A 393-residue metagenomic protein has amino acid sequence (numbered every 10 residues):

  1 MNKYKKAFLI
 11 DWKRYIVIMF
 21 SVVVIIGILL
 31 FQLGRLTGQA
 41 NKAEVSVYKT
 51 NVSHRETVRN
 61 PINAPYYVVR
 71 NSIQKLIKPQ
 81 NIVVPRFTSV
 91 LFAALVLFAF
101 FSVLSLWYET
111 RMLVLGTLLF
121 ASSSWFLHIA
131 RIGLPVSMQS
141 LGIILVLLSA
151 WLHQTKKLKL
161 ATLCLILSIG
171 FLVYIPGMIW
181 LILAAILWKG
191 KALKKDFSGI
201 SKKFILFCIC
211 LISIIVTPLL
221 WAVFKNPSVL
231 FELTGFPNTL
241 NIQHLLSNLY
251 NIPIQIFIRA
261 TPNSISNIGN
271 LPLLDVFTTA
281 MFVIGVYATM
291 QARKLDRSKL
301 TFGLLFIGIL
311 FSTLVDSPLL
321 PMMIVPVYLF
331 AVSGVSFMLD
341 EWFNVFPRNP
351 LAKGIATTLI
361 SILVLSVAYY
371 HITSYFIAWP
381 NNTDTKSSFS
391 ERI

Functional and structural regions predicted by a protein language model:
I25, G116-A121, I169, V173: Short helix- or helix-capping micro-motifs that position conserved polar/aromatic residues at function-defining sites
F31-L36, S46-E56, L76-K78, M178-I284 (+2 more regions): Transmembrane-lumen/periplasm boundary regions of multi-pass, lipid-linked membrane glycan transferases
A64, V68, K78-L95, I129 (+1 more regions): Loop-to-helix entry region of an early transmembrane alpha helix in multi-pass inner-membrane enzymes
F87-W107, L145, M281-A288: Transmembrane-helix motifs of polytopic, lipid-linked glycan transferases
S105-R111, I143-L163, F171-L172: Membrane-interface transmembrane helices that cradle and orient dolichyl/undecaprenyl
I129-A130, V136, K299-F346: Hydrophobic/aromatic-rich transmembrane helices and adjacent perimembrane loops
L160-G177, G308-F311: Membrane-interface alpha helices of multi-pass inner-membrane proteins
V335-Y375: Signature aromatic-anchored transmembrane alpha helix within multi-pass, membrane-resident enzymes that catalyze glycan
